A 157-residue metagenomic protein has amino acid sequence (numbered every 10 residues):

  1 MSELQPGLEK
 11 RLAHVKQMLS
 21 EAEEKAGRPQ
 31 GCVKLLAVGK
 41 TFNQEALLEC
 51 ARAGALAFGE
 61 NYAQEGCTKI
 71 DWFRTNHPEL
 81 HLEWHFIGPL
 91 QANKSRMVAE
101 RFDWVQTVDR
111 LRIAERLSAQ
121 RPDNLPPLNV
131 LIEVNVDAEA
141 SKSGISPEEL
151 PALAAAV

Functional and structural regions predicted by a protein language model:
M1-V157: Conserved alpha/beta-domain cores
